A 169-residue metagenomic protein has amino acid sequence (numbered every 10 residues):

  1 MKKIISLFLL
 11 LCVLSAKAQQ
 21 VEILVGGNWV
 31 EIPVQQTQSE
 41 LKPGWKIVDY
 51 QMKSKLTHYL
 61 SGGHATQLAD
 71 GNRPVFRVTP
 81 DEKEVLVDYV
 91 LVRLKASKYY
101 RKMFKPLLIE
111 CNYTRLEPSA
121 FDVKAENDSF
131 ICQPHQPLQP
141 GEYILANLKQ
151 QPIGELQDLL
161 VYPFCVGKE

Functional and structural regions predicted by a protein language model:
I4-L14: Sec-dependent N-terminal signal peptides
Q19-L107, K149-E169: Primarily secretory-pathway and cell-envelope proteins
G62, E117-P118, C132: Short, solvent-exposed loop/turn positions at domain surfaces that link secondary-structure elements or cap domain
A69-G71, A125, L138: Surface-exposed coil/turn segments at beta-strand junctions on protein surfaces, enriched
M103-N127: Extended, solvent-exposed segments with strong compositional bias
S129-H135: Exposed aromatic-hydrophobic patches
P137-A146: A glycine-anchored, Pro-Gly-centered beta-turn/N-cap motif
